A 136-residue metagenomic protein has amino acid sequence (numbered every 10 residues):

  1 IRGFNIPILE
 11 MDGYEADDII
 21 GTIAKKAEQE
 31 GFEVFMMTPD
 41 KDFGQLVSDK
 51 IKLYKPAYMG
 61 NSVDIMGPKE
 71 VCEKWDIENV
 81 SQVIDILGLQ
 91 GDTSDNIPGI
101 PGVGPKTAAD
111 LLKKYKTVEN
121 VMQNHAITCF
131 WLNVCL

Functional and structural regions predicted by a protein language model:
I1-L136: Extended two-metal-dependent nuclease catalytic cores across DNA- and RNA-processing enzymes
